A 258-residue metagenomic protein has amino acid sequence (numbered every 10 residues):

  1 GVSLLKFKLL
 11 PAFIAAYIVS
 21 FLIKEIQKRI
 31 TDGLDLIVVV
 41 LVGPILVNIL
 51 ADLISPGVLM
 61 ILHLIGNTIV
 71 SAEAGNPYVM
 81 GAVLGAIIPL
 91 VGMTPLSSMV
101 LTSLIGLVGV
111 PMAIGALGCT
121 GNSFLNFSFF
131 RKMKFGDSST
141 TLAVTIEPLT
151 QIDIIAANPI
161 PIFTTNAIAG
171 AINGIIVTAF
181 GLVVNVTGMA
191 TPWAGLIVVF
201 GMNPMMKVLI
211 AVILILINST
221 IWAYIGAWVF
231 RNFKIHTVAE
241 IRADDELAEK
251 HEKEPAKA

Functional and structural regions predicted by a protein language model:
G1-E240, D245, E252-P255: Pore-lining transmembrane helices
